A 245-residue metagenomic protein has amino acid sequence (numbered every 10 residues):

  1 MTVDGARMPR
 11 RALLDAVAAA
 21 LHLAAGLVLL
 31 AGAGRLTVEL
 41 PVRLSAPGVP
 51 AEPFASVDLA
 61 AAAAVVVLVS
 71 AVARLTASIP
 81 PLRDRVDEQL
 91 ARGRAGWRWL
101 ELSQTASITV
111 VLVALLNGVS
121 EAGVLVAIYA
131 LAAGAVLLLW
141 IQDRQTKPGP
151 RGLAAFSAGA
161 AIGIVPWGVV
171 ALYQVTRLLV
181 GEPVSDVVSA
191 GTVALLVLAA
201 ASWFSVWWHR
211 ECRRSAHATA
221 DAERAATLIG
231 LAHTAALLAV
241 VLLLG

Functional and structural regions predicted by a protein language model:
T2-A95, A106-G245: Polytopic alpha-helical membrane-helix bundles and their juxtamembrane interface segments in multi-pass membrane
L102: Conserved, mostly hydrophobic/aromatic
